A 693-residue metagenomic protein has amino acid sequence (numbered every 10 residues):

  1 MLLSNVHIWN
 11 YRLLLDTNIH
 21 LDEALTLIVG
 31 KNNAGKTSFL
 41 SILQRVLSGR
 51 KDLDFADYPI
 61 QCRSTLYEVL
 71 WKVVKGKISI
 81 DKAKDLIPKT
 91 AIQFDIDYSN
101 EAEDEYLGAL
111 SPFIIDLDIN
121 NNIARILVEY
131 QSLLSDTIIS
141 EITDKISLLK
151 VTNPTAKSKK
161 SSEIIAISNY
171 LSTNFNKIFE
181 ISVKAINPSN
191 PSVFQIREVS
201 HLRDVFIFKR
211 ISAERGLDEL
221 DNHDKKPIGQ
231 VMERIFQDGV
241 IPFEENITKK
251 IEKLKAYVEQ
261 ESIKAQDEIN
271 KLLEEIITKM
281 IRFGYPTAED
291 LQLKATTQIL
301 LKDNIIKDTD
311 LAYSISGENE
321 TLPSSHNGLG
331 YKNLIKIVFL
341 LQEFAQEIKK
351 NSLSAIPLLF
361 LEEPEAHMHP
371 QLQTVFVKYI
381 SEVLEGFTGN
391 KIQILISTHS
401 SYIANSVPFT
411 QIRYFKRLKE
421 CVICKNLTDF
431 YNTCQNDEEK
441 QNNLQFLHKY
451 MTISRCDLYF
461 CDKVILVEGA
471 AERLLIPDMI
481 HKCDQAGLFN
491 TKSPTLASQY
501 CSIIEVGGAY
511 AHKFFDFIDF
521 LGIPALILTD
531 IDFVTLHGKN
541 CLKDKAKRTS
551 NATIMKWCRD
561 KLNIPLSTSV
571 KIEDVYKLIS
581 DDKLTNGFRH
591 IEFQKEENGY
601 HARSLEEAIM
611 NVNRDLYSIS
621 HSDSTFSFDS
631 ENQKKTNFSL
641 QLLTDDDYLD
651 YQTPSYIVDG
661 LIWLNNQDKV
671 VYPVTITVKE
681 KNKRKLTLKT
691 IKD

Functional and structural regions predicted by a protein language model:
M1-S48, A312-S454, V658-D693: Switch/communication elements of ASCE P-loop NTPase nucleotide-binding domains
R45, Y98-E101, Q131-D136, R215-D218 (+8 more regions): Conserved nucleotide-binding/hydrolysis micro-motifs of P-loop NTPases
S48-D81, A345-S354, G386-L395, E420-N426 (+1 more regions): Flexible phosphate/Mg2+-sensing switch loops adjacent to catalytic phosphate-binding sites
D57-T248, L542-D582: Glycine-rich phosphate-binding loops of NTPases
V73-I80, A109-I114, K184-H201, T278 (+5 more regions): Short alpha-helical segments and helix-capping/turn motifs at coil-helix boundaries
P88-T90, N121-I126, D204-F208, A355-I356 (+3 more regions): Short glycine-/polar-rich loops that comprise or flank the Walker A/P-loop and associated switch/sensor motifs
S200, L447-L466, A470-D693: Acidic, Mg2+-coordinating catalytic modules of nucleic-acid enzymes
V205, K209, A213, L217-L361: Extended helical coiled-coil dimerization/tether regions that scaffold and oligomerize large DNA-maintenance assemblies
